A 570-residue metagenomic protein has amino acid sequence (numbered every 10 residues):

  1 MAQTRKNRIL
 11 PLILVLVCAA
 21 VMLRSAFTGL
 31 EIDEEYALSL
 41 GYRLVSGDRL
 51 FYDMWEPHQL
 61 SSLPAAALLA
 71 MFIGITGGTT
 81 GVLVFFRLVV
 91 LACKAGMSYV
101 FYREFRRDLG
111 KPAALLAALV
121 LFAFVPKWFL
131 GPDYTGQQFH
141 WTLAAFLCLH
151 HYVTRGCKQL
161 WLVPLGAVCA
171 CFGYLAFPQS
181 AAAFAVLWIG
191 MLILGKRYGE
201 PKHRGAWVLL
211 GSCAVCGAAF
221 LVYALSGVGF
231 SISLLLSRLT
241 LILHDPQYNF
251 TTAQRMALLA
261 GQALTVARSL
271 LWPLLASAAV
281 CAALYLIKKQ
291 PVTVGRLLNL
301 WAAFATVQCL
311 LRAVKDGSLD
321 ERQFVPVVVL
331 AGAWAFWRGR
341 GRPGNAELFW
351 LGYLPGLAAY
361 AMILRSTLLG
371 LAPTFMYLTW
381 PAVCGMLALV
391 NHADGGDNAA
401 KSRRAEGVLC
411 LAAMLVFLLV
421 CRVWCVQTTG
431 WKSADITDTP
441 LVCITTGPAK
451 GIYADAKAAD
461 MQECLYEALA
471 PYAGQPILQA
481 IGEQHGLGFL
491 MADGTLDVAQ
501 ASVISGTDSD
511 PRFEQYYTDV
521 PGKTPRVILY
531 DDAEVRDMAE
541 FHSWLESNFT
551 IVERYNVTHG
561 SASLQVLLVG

Functional and structural regions predicted by a protein language model:
L38-Y42, D53-T80, G173: Short hydrophobic/aromatic helix or loop-helix immediately within or flanking a transmembrane segment in polytopic
E56, V423-S505, R526-R536, T558-H559: Short periplasmic/luminal acceptor-recognition loop of GT-C membrane glycosyltransferases, typified by
G96-A123: Transmembrane-helix signature of polytopic, membrane-embedded enzymes that assemble or transfer cell-envelope glycans
R107-P112, L143-V163, R197-G199, A333-N345: Membrane-interface transmembrane helices that cradle and orient dolichyl/undecaprenyl
P126, W161-P178, F184-I189, A214-V215 (+1 more regions): Membrane-interface alpha helices of multi-pass inner-membrane proteins
L130-F139: Short acidic/glycine- and proline-prone juxtamembrane loop motifs at membrane-interface regions of multi-pass membrane
C148, T154-R155, A183-G217, L221 (+2 more regions): Perimembrane helix-loop-helix junctions
C148-F172, P201-L210, N299, L348-L354: Short hydrophobic alpha-helices at membrane interfaces in multi-pass membrane enzymes
